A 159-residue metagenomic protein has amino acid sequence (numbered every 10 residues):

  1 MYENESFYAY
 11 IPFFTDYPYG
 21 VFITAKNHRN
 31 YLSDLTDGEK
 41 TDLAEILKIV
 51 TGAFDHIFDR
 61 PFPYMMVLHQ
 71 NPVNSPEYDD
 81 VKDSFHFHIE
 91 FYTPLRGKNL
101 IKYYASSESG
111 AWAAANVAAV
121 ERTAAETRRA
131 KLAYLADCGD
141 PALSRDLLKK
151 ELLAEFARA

Functional and structural regions predicted by a protein language model:
M1-A159: HIT superfamily nucleotide-processing domains
